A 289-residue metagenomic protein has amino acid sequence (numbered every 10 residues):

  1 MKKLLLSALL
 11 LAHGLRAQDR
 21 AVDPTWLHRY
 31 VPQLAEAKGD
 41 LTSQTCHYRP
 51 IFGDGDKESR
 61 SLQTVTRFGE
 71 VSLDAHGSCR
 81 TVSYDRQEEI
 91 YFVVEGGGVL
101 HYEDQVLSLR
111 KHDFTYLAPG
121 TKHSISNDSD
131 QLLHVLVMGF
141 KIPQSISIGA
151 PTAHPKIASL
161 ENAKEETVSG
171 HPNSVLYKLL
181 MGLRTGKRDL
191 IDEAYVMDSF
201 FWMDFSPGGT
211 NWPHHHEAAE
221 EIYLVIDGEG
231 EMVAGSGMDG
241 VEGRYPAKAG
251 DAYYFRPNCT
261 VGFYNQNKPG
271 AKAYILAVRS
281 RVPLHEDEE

Functional and structural regions predicted by a protein language model:
L4-A12: Sec-dependent N-terminal signal peptides
Q18-T64, R80, Q144-M197, W212 (+1 more regions): A short, N-terminal "cap"/entry segment at the start of jelly-roll beta-barrel domains of the cupin/DSBH fold
F52-K57, R67-Y84, T185-G186, F201-E217: Conserved short histidine dyad/triad with adjacent acidic residue
S59-L62, C79-D85, S126-N127, D189-E193 (+4 more regions): Short histidine-centered beta-strand/loop micro-motifs that create catalytic or ligand/metal-coordination sites
Q63, P119-S145, K248-D251, P257-L284: Ligand-binding loop in jelly-roll beta-barrel domains
G77-R80, V99, V106, F114-T115 (+5 more regions): Histidine-centered metal-chelating micro-motifs
S78, V82-K111, I222-A249: A short beta-strand-loop-beta hairpin characteristic of the jelly-roll/cupin
